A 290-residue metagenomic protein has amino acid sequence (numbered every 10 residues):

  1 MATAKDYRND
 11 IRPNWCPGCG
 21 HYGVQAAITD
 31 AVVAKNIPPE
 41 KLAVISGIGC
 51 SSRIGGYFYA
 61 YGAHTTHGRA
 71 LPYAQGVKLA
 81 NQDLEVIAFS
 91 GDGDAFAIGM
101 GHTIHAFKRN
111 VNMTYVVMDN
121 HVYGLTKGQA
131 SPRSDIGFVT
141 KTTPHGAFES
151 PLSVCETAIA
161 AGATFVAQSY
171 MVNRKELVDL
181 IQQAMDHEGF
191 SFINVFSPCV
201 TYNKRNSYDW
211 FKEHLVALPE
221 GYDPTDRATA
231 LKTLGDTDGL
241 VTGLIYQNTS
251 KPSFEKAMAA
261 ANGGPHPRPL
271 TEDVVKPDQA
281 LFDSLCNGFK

Functional and structural regions predicted by a protein language model:
M1-Q75, L79-L84: Thiamine diphosphate
D10, C199-K290: Flexible, low-complexity linker and terminal segments
P17-Q25, T66, A147, P151 (+2 more regions): Generic structural signal for well-ordered, non-membrane alpha-helical segments in soluble metabolic enzymes
K41-G47, A88-G91, V117, S169 (+1 more regions): Beta-strand segments within the central parallel beta-sheet cores of soluble alpha/beta enzyme folds
G49-S51, G93, S197-C199, T249-S250: Short glycine-rich anion-binding loops that position phosphate/pyrophosphate groups of nucleotides and phosphorylated
C50-G124: Thiamine diphosphate
S52-G56, L177-L180, S253-K256: Short, solvent-exposed polar/charged micro-motifs at secondary-structure junctions
A97-T114, M118, V122-T242: Glycine-rich ThDP/TPP pyrophosphate-binding loop and its adjacent helix/strand module within ThDP-dependent enzymes
